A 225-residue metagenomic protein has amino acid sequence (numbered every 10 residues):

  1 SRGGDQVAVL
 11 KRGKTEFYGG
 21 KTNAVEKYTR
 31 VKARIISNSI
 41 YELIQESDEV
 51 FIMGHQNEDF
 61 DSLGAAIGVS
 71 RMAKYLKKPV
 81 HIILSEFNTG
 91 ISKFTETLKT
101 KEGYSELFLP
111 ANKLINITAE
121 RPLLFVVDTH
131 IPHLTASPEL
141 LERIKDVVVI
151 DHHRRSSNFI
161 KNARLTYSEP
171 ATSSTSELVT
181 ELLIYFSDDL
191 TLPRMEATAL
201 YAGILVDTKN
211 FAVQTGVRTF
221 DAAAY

Functional and structural regions predicted by a protein language model:
R2-Y18: Catalytic/regulatory signature loops of cyclic-dinucleotide turnover enzymes and related class III nucleotidyl cyclases
G3-G4, R34-E58, A65-K78, S157-Y225: A structured phosphate/pyrophosphate-recognition subdomain
R12-K14, H55-Q56, S85-F87, H152-R154: Short, ordered loop/turn segments at secondary-structure junctions
G13-S47: C-di-GMP signaling machinery
G19-T22, L63-G64, K93-E96, S137-E139 (+3 more regions): Short acidic, glycine/serine/threonine-rich loops at helix termini
S47-E120: Anionic-ligand anchoring segments at beta-strand to alpha-helix junctions in alpha/beta enzyme folds, i.e., glycine
F108-N162: Active-site cofactor/cluster-binding pocket
